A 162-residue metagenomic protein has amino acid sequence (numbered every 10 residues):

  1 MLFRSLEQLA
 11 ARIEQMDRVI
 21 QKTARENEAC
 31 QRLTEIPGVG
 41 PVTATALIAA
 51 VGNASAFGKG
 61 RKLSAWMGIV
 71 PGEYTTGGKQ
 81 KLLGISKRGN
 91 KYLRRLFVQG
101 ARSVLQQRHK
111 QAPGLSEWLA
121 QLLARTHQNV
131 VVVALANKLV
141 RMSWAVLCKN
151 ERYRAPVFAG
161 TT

Functional and structural regions predicted by a protein language model:
M1-T162: A detector of single, family-specific signature residues that are central to catalytic or substrate-handling motifs
